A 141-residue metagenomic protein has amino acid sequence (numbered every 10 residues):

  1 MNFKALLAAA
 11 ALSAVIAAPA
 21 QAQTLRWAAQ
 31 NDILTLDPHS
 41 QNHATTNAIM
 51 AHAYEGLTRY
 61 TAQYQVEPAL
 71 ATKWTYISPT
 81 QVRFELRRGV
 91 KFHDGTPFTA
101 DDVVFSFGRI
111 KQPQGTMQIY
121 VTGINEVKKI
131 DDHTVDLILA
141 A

Functional and structural regions predicted by a protein language model:
M1-A8: Bacterial N-terminal signal peptides that target proteins for export
A8-V15: Bacterial N-terminal signal peptides
I16-A22: Sec/Tat signal peptide C-region and signal peptidase I cleavage site
Q23-L34, T72, Q81-F84, V103-S106 (+1 more regions): Short, well-ordered beta-strand elements
A29-S78, G108: N-terminal lobe/hinge region of extracytoplasmic solute-binding protein
T58, A62, P79, R88-K91 (+2 more regions): Sec-exported extracytoplasmic/periplasmic mature domains
T75, I119-A141: Surface-exposed binding/hinge segments that line and control ligand-binding clefts or catalytic entry sites
